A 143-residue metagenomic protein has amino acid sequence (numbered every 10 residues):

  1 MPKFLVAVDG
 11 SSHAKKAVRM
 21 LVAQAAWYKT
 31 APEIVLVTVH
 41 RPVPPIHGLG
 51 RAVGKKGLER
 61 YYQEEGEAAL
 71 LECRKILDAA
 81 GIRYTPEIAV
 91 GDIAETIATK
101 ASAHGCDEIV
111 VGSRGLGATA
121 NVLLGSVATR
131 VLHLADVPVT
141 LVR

Functional and structural regions predicted by a protein language model:
P2-V53: Small/aliphatic-rich secondary-structure junction motif
M20, E64-E72, T96: Short, solvent-exposed amphipathic alpha-helices that sit in or adjacent to ligand/effector-binding or catalytic
V35-V37, T85-A89, T140: General small-molecule cofactor/ligand-binding pocket signal
G54-A68: A short acidic, glycine-rich active-site loop that binds or catalyzes chemistry on phosphate/adenosine moieties
K75-I109: Structural beta-alpha unit
I109-H133: Glycine-rich, Arg-bearing micro-motifs that act as flexible, cationic patches
V137-R143: Short, flexible loop segments at boundaries between secondary-structure elements
